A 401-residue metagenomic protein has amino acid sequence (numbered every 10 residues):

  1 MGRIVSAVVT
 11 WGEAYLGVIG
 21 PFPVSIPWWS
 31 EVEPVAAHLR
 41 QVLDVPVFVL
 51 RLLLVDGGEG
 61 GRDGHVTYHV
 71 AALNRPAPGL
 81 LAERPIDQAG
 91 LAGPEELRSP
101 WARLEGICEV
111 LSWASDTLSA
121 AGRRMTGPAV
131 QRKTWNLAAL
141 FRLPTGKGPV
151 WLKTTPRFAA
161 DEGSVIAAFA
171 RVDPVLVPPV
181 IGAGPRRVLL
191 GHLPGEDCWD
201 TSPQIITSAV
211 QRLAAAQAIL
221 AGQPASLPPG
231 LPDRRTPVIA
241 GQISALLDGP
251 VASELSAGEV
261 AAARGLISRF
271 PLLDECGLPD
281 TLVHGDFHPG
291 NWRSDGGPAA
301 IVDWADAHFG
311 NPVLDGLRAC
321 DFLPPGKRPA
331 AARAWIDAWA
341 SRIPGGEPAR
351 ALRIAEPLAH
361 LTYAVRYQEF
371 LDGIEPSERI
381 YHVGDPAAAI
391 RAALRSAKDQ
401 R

Functional and structural regions predicted by a protein language model:
M1-V45: Conserved Nudix-box catalytic region and its N-terminal flanking loop in Nudix hydrolases and closely related
P46-V55, R124-Q131: A short coil-to-beta-strand element that immediately follows conserved catalytic motifs
E59-G60, G64-E95, A129-D233: ATP-binding pocket architecture of kinase catalytic cores
L81-A129: Juxta-kinase regulatory segment immediately upstream of eukaryotic protein kinase catalytic domains
V130-G146, W151-L152, V180, S268-G316: Active-site acidic catalytic loop and adjacent metal/ATP-binding pocket of ATP-dependent phosphoryl transfer enzymes
W199-V260, L278-D280, H308-F309, A355 (+1 more regions): A cross-family kinase active-site recognition segment
G230-L231, P344-L358: All-alpha amphipathic helical-bundle segments outside canonical DNA-binding/catalytic cores that form hydrophobic
P312-P344, P357-P376, A389-A393: Active-site activation/catalytic loop segments of kinase-like enzymes and analogous catalytic loops in related
